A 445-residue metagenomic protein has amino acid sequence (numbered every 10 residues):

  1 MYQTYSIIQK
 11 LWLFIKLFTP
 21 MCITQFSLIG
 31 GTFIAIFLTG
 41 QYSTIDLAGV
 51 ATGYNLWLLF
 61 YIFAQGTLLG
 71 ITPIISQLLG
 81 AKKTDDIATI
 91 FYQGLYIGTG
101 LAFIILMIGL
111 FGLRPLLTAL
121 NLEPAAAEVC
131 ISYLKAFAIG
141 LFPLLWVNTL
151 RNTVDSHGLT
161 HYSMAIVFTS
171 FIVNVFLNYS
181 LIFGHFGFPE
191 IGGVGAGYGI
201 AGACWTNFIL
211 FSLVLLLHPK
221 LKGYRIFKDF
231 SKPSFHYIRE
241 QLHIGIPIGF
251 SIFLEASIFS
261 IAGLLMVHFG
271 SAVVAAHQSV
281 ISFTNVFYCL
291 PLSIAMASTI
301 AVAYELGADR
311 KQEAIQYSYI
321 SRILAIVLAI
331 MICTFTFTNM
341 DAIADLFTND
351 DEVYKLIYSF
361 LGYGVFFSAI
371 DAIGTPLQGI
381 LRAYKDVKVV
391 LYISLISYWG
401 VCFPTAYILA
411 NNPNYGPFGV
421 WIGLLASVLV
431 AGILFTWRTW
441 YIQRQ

Functional and structural regions predicted by a protein language model:
M1-C22, I75-F142, F188-I246, V302-F367 (+1 more regions): Short alpha-helical transmembrane segments in multi-pass integral membrane proteins
W12-T72, S76, I246-H268: Signature of the first transmembrane helix
M21, Q25, F33-F37, Y54 (+15 more regions): Transmembrane alpha-helix boundary and packing residues in multipass membrane permease domains and related
C22, F26, G30, I34 (+15 more regions): Hydrophobic alpha-helical segments of membrane proteins
L28, T32-A35, T39, Y61-L68 (+15 more regions): Alpha-helical transmembrane segments and their lipid-water interface positions in multi-pass membrane proteins
G30-A48, L117-P124, S180-I191, F253-V286 (+3 more regions): Helix-terminus/linker motif at the lipid-water interface of multi-pass membrane proteins
L47-M107, L144-S163, A276-M340, D371-K385 (+1 more regions): Small-residue-rich hydrophobic transmembrane alpha-helices
L68, F137-D155, S163-N174, A196-S212 (+6 more regions): Short runs within selected transmembrane alpha-helices of multi-pass transporters and secretion channels
